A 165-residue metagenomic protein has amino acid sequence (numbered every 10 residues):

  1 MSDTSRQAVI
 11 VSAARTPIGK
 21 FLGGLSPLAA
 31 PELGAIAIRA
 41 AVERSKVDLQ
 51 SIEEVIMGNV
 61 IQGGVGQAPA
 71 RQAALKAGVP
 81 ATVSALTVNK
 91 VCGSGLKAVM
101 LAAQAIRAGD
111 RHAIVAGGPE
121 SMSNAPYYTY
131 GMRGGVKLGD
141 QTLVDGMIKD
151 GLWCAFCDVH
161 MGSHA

Functional and structural regions predicted by a protein language model:
M1-A8, K20-S51, G66-A165: Acyl-thioester C-C bond-transforming condensing/cleaving domain
V11-S12, G58, N89: Residue-level detector of conserved, well-ordered beta-strand and adjacent loop positions that form binding/recognition
A13-I18: Short polar catalytic/cofactor-binding loops
S51-G58: Short glycine-rich phosphate-binding loop at a beta-alpha junction
N59-V65: Glycine-rich phosphate-binding loops at beta-strand->alpha-helix junctions
